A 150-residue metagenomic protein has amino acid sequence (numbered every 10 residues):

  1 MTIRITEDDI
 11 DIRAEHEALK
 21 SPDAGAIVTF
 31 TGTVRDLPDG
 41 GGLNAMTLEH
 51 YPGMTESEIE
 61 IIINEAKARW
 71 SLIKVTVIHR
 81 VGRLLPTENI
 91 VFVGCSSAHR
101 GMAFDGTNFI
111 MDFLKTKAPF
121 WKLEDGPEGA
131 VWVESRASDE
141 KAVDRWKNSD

Functional and structural regions predicted by a protein language model:
M1-I90, F104-N108, D112-D150: N-terminal, polar/charged subdomain of small-to-medium soluble alpha/beta proteins
I90-S97: Short glycine-rich or small-residue beta-strand-to-loop segments that form or flank ligand, phosphate, metal/Fe-S
